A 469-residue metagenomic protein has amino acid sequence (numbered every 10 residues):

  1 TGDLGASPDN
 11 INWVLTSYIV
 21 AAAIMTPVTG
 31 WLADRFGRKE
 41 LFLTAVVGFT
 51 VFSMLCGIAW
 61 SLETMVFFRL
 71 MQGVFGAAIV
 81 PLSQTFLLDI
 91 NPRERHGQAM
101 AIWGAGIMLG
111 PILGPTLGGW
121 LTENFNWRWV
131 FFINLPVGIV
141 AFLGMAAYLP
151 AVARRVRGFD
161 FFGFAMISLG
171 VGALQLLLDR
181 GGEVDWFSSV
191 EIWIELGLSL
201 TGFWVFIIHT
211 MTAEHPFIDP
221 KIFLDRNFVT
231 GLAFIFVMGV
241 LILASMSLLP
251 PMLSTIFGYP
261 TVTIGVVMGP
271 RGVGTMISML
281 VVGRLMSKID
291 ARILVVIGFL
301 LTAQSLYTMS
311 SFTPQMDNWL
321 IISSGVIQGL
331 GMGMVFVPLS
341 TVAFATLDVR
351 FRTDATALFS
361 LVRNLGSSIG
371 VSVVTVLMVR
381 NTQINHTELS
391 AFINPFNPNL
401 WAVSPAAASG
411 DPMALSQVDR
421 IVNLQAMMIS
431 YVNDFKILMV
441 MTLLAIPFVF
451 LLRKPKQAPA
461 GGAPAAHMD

Functional and structural regions predicted by a protein language model:
T1-A147, V281-V282, M286-I289, Y307-S310: Transmembrane-helix bundle of Major Facilitator Superfamily
P8-L15, Q175-L176, S188-L198, G202-I384: 12-transmembrane solute porter fold
V14-S17, T44, F67-F68, V80 (+10 more regions): Hydrophobic core positions of alpha-helical segments in small-molecule transporters and transporter systems
V20, I24, V51-M54, I58 (+15 more regions): Hydrophobic/aromatic residues within the transmembrane alpha-helices of Major Facilitator Superfamily
T44-G48, F52, F68, F75 (+8 more regions): Residue-level signature of the transmembrane alpha-helical cores of Major Facilitator Superfamily-type secondary
W60, P92, Y148-A151, G182-E183 (+5 more regions): Short helix-capping/hinge motifs at transmembrane helix termini and TM-loop junctions
E123-L241, L248, T255, P260-V262 (+3 more regions): Hydrophobic transmembrane-helix bundles of small-molecule transporters
V140, F359-K454, P459-D469: Hydrophobic transmembrane architecture of multi-pass small-molecule transporters
